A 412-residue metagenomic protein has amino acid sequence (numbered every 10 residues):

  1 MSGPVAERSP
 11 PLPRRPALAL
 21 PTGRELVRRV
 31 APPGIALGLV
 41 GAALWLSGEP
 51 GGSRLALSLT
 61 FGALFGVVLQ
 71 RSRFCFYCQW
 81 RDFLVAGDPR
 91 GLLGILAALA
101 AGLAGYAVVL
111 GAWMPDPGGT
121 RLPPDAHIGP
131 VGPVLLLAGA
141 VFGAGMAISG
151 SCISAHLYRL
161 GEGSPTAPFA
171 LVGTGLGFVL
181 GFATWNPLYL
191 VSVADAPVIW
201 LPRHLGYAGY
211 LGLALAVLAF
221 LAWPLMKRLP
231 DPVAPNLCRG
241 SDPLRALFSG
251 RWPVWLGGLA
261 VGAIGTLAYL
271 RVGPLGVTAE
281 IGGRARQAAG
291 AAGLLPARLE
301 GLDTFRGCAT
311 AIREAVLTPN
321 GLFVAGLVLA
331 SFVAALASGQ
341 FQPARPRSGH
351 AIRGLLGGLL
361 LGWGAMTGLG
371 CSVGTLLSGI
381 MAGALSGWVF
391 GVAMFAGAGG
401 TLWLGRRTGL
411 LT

Functional and structural regions predicted by a protein language model:
S2-T412: Membrane-interfacial helix-loop segments of redox and metal-homeostasis proteins, especially TM-loop-TM junctions
